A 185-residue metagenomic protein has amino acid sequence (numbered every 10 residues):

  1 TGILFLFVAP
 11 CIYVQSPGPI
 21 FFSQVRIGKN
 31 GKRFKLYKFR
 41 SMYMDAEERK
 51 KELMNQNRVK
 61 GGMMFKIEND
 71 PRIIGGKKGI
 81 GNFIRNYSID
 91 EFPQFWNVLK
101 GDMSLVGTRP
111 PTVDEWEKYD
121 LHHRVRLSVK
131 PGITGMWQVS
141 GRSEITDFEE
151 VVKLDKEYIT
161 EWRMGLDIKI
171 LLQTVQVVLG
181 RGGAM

Functional and structural regions predicted by a protein language model:
T1, P10-P17, K50, M103 (+2 more regions): Short linear motifs at secondary-structure transitions and domain/linker junctions
T1-E48, N97, M164, K169-M185: A hydrophobic, helix-centered structural microdomain
L6, M63-V129, I170-V178: A short, structured surface patch at a secondary-structure boundary
A9, G18, G28-G31, R40 (+8 more regions): Glycine-centered flexibility sites
Y13-V14, N86, V98, R142: Conserved catalytic core of Hanks-type protein kinase domains
F22-R72, T134-D155: Short, glycine-rich, amphipathic interfacial segments at transmembrane boundaries or analogous
E68, D120-M185: C-terminal terminal-structure detector
